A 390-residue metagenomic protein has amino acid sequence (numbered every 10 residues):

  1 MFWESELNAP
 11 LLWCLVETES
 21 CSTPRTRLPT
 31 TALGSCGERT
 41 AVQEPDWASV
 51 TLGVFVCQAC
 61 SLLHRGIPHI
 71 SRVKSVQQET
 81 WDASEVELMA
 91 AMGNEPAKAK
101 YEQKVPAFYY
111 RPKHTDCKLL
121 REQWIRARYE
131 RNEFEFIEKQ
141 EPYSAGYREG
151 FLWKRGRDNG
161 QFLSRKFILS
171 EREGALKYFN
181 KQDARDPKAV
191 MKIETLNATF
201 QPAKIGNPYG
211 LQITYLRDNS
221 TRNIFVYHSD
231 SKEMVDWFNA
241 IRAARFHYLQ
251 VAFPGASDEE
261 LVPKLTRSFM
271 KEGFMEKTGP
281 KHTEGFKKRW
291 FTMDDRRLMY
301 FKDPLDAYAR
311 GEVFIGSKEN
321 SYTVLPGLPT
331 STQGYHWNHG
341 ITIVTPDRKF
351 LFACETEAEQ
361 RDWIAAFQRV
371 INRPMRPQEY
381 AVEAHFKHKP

Functional and structural regions predicted by a protein language model:
M1-Q78: Cys/His-rich Zn2+-binding "zinc-finger" mini-domains, especially FYVE domains and B-box/RING-like TRIM modules
M1-T18, E122, R126, A145 (+3 more regions): Cys/His-rich zinc-coordinating "finger" modules and their low-complexity flanking regions in eukaryotic trafficking
F2, A127-A145, Y227-K264, S268 (+2 more regions): Pleckstrin homology
F2-W3, L7-N8, Q58-P142: Cys/His-rich, Zn2+-coordinating zinc-finger modules
S5-A9, T26-A32, A41-P45, E85 (+13 more regions): Eukaryotic intrinsically disordered and solvent-exposed regulatory patches
T26-P29, V42-P45, V54-F55, S61-L62 (+14 more regions): Conserved beta-strand elements of beta-rich interaction domains across eukaryotes, especially beta-propellers
A145-Y147, F246-Y308, F314-I315, E319-N338 (+1 more regions): Disordered regulatory linkers adjacent to lipid/PI-binding modules
Y147-M191, W237, R267-G316, F350 (+1 more regions): Polybasic phosphoinositide-binding surfaces of eukaryotic membrane-targeting domains
